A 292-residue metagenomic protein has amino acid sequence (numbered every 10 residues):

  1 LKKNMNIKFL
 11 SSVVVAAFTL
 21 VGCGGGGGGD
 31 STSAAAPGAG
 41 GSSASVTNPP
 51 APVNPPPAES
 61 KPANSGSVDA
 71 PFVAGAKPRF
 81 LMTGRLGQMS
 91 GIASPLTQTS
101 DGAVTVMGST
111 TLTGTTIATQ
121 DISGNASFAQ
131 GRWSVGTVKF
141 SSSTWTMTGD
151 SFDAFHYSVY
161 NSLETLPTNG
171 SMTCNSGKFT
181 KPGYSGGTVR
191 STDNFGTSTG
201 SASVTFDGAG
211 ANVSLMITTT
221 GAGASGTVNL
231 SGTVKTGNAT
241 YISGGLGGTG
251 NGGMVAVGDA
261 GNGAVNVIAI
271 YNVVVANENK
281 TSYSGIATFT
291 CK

Functional and structural regions predicted by a protein language model:
K2-S11: Bacterial N-terminal signal peptides that target proteins for export
S11-A17: Sec-dependent N-terminal signal peptides
T19-G22: C-terminal motif of bacterial Sec signal peptides marking the signal peptidase cleavage site
G24-K292: Mature soluble binding/inhibitory domains
